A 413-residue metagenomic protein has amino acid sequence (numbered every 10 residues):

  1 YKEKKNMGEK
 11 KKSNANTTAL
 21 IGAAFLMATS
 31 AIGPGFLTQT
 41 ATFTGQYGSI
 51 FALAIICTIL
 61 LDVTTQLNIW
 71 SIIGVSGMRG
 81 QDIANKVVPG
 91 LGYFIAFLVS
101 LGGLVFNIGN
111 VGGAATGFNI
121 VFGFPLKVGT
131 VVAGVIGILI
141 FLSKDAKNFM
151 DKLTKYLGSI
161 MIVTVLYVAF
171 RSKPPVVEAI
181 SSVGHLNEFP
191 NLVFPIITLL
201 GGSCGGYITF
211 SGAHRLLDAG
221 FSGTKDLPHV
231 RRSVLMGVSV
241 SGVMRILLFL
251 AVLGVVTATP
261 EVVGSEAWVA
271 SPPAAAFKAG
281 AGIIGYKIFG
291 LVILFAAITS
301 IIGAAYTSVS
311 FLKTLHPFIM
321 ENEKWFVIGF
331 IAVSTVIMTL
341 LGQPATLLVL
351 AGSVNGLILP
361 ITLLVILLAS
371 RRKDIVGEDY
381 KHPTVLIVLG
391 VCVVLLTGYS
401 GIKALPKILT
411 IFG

Functional and structural regions predicted by a protein language model:
Y1-F36, L192-I196, S222-K225, H229-M236: Membrane-interface "cap" regions at the ends of multi-pass membrane proteins
E9-N16, Y47-G48, V75-L104, I120-L126 (+3 more regions): Transmembrane-helix boundary/entry motifs in multi-pass membrane transporters
A24, Y93-F97, I120-S143, S159-A169 (+2 more regions): Transmembrane alpha-helical segments of multi-pass small-molecule transport proteins
T42-L67, Q81-N85, G90-L91, F194 (+1 more regions): Extracellular loop-to-transmembrane helix junctions
T64-I72, D218, S239-P272: Extracellular/periplasmic helix-exit of transmembrane alpha-helices
G92-G123, T130, G134, L294-T314 (+3 more regions): Hydrophobic transmembrane alpha-helices that form the core helical bundles of multi-pass secondary transporters
A133, S143-S172, N187-E188, A351-L359 (+2 more regions): Membrane-interface loop-to-helix entry segments
S159-N187, I196-H214, V365-I375, S400-I411: Hydrophobic alpha-helical segments and their helix-loop junctions in multi-pass secondary transporters
